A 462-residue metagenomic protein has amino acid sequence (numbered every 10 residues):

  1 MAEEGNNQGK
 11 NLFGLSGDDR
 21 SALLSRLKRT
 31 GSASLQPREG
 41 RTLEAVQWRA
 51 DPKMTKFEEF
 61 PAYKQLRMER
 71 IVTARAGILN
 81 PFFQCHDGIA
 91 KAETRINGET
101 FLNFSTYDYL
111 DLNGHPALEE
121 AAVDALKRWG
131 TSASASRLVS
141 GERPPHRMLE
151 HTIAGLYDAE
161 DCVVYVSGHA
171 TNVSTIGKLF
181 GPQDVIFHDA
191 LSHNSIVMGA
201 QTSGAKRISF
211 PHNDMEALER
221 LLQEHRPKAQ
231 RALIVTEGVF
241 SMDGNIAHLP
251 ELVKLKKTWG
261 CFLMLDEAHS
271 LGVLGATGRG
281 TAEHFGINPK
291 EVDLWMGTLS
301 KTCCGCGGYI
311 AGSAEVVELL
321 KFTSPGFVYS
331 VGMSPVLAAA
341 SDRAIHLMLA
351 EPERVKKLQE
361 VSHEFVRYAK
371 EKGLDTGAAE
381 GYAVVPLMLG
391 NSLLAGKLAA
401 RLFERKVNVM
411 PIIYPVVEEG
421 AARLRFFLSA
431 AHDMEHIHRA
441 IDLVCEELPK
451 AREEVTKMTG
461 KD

Functional and structural regions predicted by a protein language model:
A2, Q8-T131, C261: N-terminal "arm"/small-domain region of PLP-dependent enzymes with the aminotransferase-like
A2-R26, T30-A33, P116, E120-D124 (+5 more regions): PLP-dependent enzyme catalytic core of the Aspartate aminotransferase-like
E44, V355-V366, K370-K406, V416 (+3 more regions): Conserved PLP-binding catalytic core of the aspartate aminotransferase-like
E120-S167, S362: Conserved N-terminal alpha-helix of the aminotransferase class I/II PLP-enzyme fold
T175-N194: Conserved PLP-anchoring active-site segment centered on the Schiff-base-forming lysine
I208, H212-L265: Active-site phosphate-binding strand-loop segment of PLP-dependent enzymes
W259-F262, H269, L274-G381, N391-L394: Active-site C-terminal subdomain of aminotransferase-like
